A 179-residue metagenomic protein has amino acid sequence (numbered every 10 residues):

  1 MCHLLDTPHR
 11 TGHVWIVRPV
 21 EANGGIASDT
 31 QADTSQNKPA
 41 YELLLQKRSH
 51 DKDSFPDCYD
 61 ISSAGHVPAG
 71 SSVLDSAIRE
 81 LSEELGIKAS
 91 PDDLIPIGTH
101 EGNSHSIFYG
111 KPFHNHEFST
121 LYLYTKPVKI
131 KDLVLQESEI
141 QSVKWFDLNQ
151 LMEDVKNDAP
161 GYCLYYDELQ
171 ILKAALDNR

Functional and structural regions predicted by a protein language model:
M1-E21: Acidic, metal-coordinating catalytic segment for phosphate/diphosphate chemistry, firing primarily on the Nudix
T7-T11, K38-Y41, S54-S62, N115-S119: Short connector loops at helix/strand junctions that flank enzyme active sites, especially segments positioning acidic
H13, E42, S142: Conserved beta-strand and immediately adjacent loop positions that scaffold enzyme active sites
I16-R18, K47, T125-K126: Residue-level signal for short segments within beta-strands and strand-turn junctions of well-structured beta-sheet
P19-A40: Intrinsically disordered, low-complexity terminal tails and inter-domain linkers enriched for S/T/G/P/D/E
T34, R48-D53, E139-Q141: Short, solvent-exposed aromatic-acidic interface loops
L45, S62-I97: The catalytic Nudix box helix
D57, H100-Y109, F113-R179: Nudix hydrolase/Nudix homology domain
